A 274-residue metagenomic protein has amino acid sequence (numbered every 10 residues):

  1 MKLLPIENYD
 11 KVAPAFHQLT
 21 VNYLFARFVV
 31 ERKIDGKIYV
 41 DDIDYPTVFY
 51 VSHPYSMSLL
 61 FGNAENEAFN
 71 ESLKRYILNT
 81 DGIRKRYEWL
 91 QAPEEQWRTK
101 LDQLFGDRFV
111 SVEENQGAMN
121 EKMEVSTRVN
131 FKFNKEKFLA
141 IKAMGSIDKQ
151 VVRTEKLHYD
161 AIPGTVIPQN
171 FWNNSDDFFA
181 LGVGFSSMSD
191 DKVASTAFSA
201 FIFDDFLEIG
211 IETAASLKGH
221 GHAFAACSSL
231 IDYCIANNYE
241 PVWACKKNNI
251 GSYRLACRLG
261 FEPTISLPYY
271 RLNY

Functional and structural regions predicted by a protein language model:
M1-N22, V125-S175: Short amphipathic alpha-helix that is part of the acyltransferase structural core
D35-S52, G182-A197: Conserved beta-hairpin
G36, D42-P46, Y50-Y159: Acyl-donor-binding surface of acyltransferase catalytic domains
E67-I77, I209, G219-C234, R254 (+1 more regions): Conserved acetyl-CoA-binding loop-helix of GNAT-fold acetyltransferases
W97-S111, F224, K247-I265: Conserved active-site alpha-helix within GNAT-family acetyltransferase domains
N173-A215: A conserved beta-strand-loop-helix scaffold within acyl/acetyltransferase catalytic domains
P241-C245: Conserved hydrophobic beta-strand within the GNAT/NAT acetyltransferase core sheet that lines the active-site cleft
Y270-Y274: Catalytic phosphate/metal-binding cores of nucleic-acid and nucleotide-processing enzymes, i.e., regions that mediate
